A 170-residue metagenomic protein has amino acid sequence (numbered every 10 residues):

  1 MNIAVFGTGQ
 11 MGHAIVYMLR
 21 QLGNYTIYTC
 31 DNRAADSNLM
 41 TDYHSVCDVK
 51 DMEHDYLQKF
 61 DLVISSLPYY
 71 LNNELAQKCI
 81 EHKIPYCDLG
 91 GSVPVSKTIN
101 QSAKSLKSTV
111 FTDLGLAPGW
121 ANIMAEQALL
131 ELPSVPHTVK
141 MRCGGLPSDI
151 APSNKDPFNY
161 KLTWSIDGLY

Functional and structural regions predicted by a protein language model:
I3-G7: Conserved N-terminal Rossmann-fold NAD(P)-binding element of oxidoreductases
M11: Hydrophobic/small residue at the entry helix of a nucleotide-binding pocket
N24, H82-P85, L106-S108: A short helix->loop->beta-strand "cap" motif at the edges of active sites that frequently abuts
Y25-M40: NAD(P)-binding Rossmann-fold cofactor-contacting core
T41-D51: Rossmann-fold cofactor-recognition segment
L62-C79, S92-S96: Beta-loop-alpha module in the N-terminal Rossmann-like domain of NAD(P)-dependent dehydrogenases, especially those
L89-T112: Rossmann-fold NAD(P)-binding glycine/threonine-rich loop
T109-Y170: Rossmann-like dinucleotide-binding core of oxidoreductases
